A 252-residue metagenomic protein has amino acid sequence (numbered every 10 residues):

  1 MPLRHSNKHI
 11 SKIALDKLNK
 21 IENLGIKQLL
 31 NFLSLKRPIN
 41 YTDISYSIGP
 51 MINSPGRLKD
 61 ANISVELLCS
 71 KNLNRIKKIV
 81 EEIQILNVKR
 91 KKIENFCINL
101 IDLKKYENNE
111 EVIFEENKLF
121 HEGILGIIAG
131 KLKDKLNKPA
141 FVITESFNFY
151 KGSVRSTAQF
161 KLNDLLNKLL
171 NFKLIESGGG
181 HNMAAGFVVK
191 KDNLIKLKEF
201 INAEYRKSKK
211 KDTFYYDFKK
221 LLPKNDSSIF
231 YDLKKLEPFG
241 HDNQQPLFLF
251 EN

Functional and structural regions predicted by a protein language model:
M1-E199, T213, K219-K220: Hydrophobic helix-and-loop "lid/oligomerization" segment in the mid-to-C-terminal part of catalytic domains
K8, L15, N23-I26, E204-N252: A contiguous loop/helix-start segment that scaffolds small-molecule binding in enzyme catalytic cores
